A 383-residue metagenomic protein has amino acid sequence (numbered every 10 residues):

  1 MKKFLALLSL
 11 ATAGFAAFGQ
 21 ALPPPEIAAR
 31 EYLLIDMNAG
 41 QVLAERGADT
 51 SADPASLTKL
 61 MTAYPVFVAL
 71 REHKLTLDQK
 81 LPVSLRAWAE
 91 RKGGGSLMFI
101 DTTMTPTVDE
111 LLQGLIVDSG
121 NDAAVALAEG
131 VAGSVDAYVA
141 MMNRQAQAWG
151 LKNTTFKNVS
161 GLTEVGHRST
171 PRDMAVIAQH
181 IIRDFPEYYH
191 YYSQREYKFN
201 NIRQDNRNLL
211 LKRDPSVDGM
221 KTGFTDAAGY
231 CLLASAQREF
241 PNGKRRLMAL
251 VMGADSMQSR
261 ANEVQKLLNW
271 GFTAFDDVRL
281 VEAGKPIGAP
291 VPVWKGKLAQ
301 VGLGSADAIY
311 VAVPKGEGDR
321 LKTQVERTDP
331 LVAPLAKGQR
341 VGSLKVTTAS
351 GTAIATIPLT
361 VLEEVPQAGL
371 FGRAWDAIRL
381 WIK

Functional and structural regions predicted by a protein language model:
M1-F4: Positively charged n-region of N-terminal signal peptides that target proteins for export
L10, P23-P25, E45, F240 (+1 more regions): Sterically constrained small-residue positions within well-ordered secondary structures of folded domains
A11-A16: N-terminal signal peptide c-region/cleavage motif recognized by signal peptidases
G19-A175, Q179-F185, Y197-N200: Active-site-adjacent loops and short helices of periplasmic peptidoglycan-processing enzymes
L151-T155, T163-K383: Domain-terminus/edge residues, biased toward the C-terminal soluble/receptor-binding domains of extracytoplasmic
